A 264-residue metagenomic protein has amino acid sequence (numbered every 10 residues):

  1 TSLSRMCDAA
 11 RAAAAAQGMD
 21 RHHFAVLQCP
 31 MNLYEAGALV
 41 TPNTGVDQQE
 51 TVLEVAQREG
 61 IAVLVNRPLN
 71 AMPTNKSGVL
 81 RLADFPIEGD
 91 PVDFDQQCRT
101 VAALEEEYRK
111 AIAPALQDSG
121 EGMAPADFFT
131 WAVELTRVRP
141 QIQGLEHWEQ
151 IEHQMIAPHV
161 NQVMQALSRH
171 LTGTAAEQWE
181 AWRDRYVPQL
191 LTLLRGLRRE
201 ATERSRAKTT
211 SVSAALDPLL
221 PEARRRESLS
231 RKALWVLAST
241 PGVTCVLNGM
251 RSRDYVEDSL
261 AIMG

Functional and structural regions predicted by a protein language model:
T1-G264: Beta/alpha (TIM)-barrel catalytic core signal, keyed to glycine-rich beta->alpha loops juxtaposed to Asp/Glu that bind
